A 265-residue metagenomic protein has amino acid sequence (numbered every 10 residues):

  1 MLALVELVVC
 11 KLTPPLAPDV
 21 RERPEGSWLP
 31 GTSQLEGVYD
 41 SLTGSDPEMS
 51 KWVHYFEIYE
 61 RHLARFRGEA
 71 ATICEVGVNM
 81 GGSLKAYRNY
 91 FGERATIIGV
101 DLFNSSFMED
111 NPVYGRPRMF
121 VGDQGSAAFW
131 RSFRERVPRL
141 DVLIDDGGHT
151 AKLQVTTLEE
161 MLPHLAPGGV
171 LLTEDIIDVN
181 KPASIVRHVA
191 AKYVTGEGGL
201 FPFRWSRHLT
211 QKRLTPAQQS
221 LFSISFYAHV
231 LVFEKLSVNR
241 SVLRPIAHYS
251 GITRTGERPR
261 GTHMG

Functional and structural regions predicted by a protein language model:
M1-V142, G148-T173, I177-G265: A short alpha-helical cap/connector motif
